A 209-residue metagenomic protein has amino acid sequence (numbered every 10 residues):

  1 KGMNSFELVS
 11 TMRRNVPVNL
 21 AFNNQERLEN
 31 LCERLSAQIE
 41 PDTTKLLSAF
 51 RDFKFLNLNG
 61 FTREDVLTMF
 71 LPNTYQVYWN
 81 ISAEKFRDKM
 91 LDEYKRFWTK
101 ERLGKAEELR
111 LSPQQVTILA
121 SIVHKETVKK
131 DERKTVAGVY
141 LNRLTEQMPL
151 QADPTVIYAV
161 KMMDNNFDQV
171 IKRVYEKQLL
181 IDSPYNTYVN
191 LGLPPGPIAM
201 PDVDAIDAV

Functional and structural regions predicted by a protein language model:
G2, N24-Q25, N80: Short gly/acidic/polar-rich coil/turn motifs that serve as flexible hinges in modular proteins
G2-R14, F86-K95: Conserved "repeat-terminator" motif of extracellular CCP/Sushi domains
T11-P17, M69-P72: Acidic/histidine-rich, surface-exposed loop or edge segments in extracytoplasmic proteins
R13-P41, E107-L111: Glycine-rich loop/hinge motif
Q25, S48-A49: Short, glycine-/polar-rich solvent-exposed loops and beta-turns at beta-strand/coil boundaries
E40-P41, S48, F55-V209: Bacterial extracytoplasmic/cell-wall-associated proteins, especially those involved in peptidoglycan
